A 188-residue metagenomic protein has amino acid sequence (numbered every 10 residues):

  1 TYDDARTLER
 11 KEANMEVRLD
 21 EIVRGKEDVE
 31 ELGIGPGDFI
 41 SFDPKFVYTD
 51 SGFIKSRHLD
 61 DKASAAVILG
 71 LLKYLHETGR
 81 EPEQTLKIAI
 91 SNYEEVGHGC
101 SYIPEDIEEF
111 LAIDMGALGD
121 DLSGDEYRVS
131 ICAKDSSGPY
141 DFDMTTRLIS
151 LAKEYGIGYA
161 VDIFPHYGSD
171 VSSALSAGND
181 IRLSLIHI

Functional and structural regions predicted by a protein language model:
T1-L185: N-terminal hydrophobic/helix-forming segments and targeting peptides
